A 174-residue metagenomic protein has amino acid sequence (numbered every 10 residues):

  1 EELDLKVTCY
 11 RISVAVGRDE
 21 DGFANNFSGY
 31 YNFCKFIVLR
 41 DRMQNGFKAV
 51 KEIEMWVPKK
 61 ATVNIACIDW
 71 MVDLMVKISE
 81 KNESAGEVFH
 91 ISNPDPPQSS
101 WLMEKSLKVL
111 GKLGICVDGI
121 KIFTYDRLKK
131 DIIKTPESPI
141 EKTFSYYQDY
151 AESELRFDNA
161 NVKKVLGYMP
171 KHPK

Functional and structural regions predicted by a protein language model:
E1-A15, W70-D73, S79-N82, H90-P97 (+2 more regions): 4′-phosphopantetheine-dependent carrier domains
E2-V63, I68-D73, K77, S106: NAD(P)-dependent short-chain dehydrogenase/reductase
V7, G86, E152: Active-site lining segments that contact anionic ligands and/or coordinate catalytic metals
E20-G22, W101-L102, G167: Short conserved micro-motifs at the rims of enzyme active sites and ligand-binding pockets
L39-M55, F123-M169: A hydrophobic C-terminal alpha-helical subdomain
K59, H90, Y150: Conserved short-loop catalytic and cofactor-binding motifs
D73-Y146: Mid/C-terminal beta-alpha module of Rossmann-like enzyme folds, strongest in SDR-family dehydrogenases/epimerases
